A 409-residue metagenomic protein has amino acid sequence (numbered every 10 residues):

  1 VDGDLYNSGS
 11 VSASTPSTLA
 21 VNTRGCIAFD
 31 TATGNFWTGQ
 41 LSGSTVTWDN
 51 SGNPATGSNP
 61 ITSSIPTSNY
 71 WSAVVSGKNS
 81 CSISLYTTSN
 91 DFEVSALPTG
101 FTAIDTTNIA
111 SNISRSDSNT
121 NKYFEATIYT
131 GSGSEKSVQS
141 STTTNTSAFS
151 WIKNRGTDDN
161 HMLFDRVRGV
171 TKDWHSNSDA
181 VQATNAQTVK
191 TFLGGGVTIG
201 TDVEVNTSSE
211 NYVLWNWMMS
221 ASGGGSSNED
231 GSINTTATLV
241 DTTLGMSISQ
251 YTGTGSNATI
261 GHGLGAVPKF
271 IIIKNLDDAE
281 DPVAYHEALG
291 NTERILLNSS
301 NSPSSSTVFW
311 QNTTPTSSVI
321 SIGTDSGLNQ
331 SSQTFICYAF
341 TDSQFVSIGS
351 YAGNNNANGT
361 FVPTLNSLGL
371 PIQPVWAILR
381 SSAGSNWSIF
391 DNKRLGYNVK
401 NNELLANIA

Functional and structural regions predicted by a protein language model:
V1-A409: Surface-exposed molecular-recognition determinants
